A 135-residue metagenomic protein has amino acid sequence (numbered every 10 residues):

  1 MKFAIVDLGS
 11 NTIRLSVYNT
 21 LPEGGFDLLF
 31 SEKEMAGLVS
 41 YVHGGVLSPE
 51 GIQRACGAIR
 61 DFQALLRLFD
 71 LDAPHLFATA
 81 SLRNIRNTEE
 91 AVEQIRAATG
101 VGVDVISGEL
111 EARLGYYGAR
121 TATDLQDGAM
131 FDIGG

Functional and structural regions predicted by a protein language model:
M1-S10, S16-I133: Nucleotide/phosphate-binding catalytic cleft detector across ATP-hydrolyzing and phosphate-transferring enzymes
